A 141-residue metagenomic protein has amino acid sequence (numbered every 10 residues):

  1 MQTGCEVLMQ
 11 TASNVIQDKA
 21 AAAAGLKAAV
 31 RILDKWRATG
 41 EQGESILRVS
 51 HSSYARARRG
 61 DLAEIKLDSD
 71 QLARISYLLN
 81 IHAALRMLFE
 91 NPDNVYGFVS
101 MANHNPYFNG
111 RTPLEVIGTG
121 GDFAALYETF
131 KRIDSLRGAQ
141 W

Functional and structural regions predicted by a protein language model:
M1-W141: Non-transmembrane "mature" sequence context
